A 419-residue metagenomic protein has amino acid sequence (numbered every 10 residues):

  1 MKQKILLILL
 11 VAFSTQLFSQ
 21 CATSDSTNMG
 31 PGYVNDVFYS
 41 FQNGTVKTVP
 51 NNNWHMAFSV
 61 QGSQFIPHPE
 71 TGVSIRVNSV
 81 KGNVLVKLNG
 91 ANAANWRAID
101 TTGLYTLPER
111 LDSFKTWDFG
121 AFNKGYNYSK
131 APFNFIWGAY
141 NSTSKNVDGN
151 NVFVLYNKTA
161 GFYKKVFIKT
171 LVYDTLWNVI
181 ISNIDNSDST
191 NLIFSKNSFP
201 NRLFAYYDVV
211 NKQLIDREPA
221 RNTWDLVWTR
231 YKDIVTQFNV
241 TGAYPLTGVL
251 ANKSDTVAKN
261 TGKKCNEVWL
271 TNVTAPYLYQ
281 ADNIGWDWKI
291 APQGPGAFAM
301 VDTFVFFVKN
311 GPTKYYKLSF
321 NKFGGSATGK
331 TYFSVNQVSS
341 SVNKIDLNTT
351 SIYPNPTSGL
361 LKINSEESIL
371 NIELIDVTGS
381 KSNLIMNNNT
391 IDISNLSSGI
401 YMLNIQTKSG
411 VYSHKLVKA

Functional and structural regions predicted by a protein language model:
M1-K4, K418-A419: Positively charged n-region of N-terminal signal peptides that target proteins for export
K4-F13: Sec-dependent N-terminal signal peptides
T15-S19: Sec/Tat signal peptide C-region and signal peptidase I cleavage site
Q20-S339: Surface-exposed, beta-sheet-biased, low-hydrophobicity segments with strongly acidic/polar composition
N336-Y353, G359, S365-E366, L370 (+1 more regions): Residue-level detector of functionally pivotal "anchor" positions at catalytic/ligand-binding pockets or at interdomain
L360, S380, M386-V411: Short, surface-exposed loop/turn motifs with a glycine/proline- and acidic-biased composition
N371-I375: Beta-strand signatures of extracellular beta-sandwich domains
V411-K418: Edge beta-strands of extracellular beta-sandwich domains
